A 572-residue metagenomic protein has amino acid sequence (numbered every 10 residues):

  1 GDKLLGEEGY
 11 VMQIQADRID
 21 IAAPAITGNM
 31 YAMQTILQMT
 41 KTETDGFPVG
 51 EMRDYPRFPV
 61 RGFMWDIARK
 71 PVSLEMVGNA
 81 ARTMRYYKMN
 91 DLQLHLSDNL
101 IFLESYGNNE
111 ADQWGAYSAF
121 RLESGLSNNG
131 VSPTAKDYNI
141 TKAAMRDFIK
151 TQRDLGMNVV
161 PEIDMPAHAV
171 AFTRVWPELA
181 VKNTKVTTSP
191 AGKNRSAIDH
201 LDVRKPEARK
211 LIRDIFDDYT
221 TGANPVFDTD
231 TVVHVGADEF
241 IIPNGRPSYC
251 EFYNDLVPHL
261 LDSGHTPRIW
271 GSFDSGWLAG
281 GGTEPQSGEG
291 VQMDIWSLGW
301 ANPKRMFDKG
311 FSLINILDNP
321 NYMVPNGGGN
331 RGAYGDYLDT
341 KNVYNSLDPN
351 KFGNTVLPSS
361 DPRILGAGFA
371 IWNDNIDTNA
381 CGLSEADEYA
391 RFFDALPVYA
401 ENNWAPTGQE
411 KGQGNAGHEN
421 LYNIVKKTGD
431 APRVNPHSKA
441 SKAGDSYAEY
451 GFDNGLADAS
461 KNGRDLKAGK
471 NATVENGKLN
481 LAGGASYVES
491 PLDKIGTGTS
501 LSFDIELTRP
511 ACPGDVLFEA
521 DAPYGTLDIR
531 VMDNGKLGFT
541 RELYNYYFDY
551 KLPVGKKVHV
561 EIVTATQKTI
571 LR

Functional and structural regions predicted by a protein language model:
G1-R57, N403-T407: Contiguous, structured surface segment used for ligand recognition
L92-L94, M145-Q152, L501-I505, G555-R572: Short tryptophan-centered beta-strand motifs in secreted/extracellular beta-sheet-rich domains of glycan-recognition
N99-D154, V170-P206: Aromatic- and acidic-residue-enriched carbohydrate-binding clefts of CAZyme catalytic domains
P177, P190-K193, A197-Q292, W296-G310: Active-site neighborhood of glycoside hydrolase catalytic domains
H437-K442, N480-L501, Y547-K551: Short surface loop/edge beta-strand patches of beta-sandwich-type extracellular domains that form ligand-contact sites
A440-A485, L492, T566-Q567: Extracytoplasmic low-complexity segments
T497, L501, L507, G514-G538: Glycan-recognition/cleft segments
L537-E561: Short, aromatic/His-centered strand-loop micro-motif at the edge of beta-sheets
